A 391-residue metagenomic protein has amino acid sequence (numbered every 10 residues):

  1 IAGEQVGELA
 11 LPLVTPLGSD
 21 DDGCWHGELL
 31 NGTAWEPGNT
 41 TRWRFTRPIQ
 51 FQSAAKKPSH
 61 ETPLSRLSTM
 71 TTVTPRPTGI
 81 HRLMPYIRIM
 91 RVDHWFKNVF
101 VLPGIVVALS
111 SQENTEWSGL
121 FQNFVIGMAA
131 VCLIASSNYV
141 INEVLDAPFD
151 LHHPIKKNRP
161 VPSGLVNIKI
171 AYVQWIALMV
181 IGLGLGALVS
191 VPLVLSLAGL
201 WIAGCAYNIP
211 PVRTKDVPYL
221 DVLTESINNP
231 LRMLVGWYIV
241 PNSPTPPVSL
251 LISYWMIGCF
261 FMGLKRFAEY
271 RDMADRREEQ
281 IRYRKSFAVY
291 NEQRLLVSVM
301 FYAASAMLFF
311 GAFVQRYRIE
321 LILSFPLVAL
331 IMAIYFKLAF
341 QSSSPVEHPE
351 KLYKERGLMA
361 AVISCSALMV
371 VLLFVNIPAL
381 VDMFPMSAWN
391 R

Functional and structural regions predicted by a protein language model:
D22-G23, T41, K57, P63: Alpha-helix boundary/capping motif
L67-L151, G164-A177: Topogenic membrane-insertion module of multi-pass membrane proteins
P77-K97, N158-Y172, Y207-N228, F267-M300 (+1 more regions): Interhelical loop and helix-boundary elements at the membrane-water interface of polytopic inner-membrane proteins
V107-A129, L183-L195, M233-S253, F309-I322 (+1 more regions): Helix-coil boundary and interhelical linker segments in multi-pass alpha-helical membrane proteins
T115-E116, L120-F124, E225-A274, E292 (+1 more regions): Functional transmembrane core segments of multi-pass inner-membrane proteins
V131-P162, R213-T224, F260-A274, A333-I334: Acidic (Asp/Glu-rich) catalytic motifs at the cytosolic membrane interface
H152-A198, M233, P247-C259, L295-F309 (+1 more regions): Multi-pass membrane catalytic core of lipid/isoprenoid biosynthesis enzymes
F336, Q341-R391: Generic C-terminus detector
